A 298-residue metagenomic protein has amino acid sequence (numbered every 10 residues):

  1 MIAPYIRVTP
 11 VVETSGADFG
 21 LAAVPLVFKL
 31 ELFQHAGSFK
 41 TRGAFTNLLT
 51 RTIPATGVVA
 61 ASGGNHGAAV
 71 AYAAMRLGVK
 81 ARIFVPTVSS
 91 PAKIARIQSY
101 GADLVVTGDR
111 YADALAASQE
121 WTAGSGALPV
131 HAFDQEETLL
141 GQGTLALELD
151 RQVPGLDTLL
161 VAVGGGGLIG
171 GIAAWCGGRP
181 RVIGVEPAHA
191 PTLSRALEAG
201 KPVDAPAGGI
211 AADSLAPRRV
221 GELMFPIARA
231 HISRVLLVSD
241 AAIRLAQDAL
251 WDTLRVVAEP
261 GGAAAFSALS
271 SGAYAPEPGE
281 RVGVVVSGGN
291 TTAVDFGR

Functional and structural regions predicted by a protein language model:
M1-R298: PLP-dependent amino-acid enzyme catalytic core
